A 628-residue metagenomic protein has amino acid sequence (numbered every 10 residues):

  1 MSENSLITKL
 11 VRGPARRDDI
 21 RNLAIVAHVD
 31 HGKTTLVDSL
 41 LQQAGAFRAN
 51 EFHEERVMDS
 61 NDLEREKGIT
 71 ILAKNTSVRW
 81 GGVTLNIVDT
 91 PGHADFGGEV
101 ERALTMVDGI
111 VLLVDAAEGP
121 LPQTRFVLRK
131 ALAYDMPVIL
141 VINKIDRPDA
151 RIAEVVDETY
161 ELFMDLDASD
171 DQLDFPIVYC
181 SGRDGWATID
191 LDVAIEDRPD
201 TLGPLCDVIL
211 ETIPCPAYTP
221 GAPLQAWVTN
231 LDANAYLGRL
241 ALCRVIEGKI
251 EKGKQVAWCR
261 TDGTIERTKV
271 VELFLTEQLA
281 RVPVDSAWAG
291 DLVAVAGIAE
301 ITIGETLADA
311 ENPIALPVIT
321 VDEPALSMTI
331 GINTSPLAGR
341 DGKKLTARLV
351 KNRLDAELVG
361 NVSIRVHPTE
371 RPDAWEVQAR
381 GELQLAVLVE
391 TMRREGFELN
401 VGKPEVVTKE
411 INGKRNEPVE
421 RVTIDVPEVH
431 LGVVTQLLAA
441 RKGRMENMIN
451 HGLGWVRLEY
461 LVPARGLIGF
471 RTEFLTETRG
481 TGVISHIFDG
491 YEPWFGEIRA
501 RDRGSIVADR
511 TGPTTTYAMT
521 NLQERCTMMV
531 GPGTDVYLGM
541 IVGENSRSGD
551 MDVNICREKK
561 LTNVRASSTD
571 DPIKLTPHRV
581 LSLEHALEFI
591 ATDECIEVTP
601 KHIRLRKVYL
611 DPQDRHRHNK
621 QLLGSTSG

Functional and structural regions predicted by a protein language model:
M1-G628: Structural and coupling elements of P-loop NTPases
